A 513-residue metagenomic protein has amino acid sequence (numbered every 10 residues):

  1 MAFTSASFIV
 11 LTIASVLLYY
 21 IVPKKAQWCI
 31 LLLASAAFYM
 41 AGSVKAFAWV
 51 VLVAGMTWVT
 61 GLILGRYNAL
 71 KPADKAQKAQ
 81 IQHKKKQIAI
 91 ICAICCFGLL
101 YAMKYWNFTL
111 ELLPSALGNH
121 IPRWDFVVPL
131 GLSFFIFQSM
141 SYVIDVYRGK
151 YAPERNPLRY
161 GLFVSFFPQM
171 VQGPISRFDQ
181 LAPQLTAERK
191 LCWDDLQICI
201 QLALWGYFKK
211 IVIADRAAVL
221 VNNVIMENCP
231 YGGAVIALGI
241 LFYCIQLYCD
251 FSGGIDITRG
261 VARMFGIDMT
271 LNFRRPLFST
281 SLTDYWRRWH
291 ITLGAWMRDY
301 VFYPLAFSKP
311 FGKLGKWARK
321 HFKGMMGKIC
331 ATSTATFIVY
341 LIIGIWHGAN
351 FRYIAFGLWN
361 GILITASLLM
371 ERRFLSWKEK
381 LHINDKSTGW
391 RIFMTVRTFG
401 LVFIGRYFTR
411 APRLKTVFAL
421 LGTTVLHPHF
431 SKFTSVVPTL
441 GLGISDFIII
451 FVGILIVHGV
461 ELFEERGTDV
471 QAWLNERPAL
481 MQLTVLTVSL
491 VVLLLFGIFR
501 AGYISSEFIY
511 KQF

Functional and structural regions predicted by a protein language model:
M1-Q512: Membrane-embedded transmembrane alpha-helical bundles that form the catalytic cores of multi-pass lipid-modifying
